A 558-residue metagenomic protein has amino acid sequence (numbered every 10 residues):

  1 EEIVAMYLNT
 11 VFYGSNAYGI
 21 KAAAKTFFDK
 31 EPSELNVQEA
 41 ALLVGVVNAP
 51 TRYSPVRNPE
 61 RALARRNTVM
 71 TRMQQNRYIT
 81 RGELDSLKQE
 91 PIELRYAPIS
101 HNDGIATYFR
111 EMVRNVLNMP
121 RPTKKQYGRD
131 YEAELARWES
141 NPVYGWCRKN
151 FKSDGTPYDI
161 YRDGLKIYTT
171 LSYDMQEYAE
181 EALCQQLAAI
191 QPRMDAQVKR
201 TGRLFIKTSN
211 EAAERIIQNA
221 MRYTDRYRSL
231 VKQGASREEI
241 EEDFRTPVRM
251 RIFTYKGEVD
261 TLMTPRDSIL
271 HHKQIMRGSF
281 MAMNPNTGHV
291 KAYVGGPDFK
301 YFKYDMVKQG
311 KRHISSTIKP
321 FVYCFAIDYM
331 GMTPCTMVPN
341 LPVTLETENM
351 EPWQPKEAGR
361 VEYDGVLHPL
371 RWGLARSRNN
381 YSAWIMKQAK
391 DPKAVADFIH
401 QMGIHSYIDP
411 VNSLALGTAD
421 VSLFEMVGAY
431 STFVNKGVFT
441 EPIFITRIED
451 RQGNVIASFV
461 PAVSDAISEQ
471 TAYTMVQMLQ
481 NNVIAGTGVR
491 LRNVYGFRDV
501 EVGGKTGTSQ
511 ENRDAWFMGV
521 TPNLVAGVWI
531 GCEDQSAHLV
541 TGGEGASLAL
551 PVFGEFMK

Functional and structural regions predicted by a protein language model:
E1-K232, I385, H400-Q401, H405 (+2 more regions): Non-catalytic, structured segments within soluble enzyme domains
F12, N16, P32-L35, E39-L42 (+17 more regions): Secondary-structure capping and boundary motifs in well-ordered enzyme cores
F12-A17, E31-S33, V37, T71-D85 (+14 more regions): Bacterial peptidoglycan biogenesis and beta-lactam-recognition machinery
G19, Q38, N48, A64 (+16 more regions): Short, solvent-exposed loop/turn segments at the edges of secondary structure
A22, N67-T71, T107, E111 (+10 more regions): Residues on a specific face of well-ordered alpha-helices
F27, A49-P55, I160-G164, K303-K308 (+8 more regions): Flexible glycine/proline-enriched surface loops and loop-helix/loop-strand junctions
S33, A97-N115, M332-P392, F439 (+2 more regions): Conserved catalytic neighborhood of penicillin-recognizing serine enzymes
T107, T169, Y173-A189, N219-N284 (+4 more regions): A penicillin-recognizing enzyme superfamily signal
